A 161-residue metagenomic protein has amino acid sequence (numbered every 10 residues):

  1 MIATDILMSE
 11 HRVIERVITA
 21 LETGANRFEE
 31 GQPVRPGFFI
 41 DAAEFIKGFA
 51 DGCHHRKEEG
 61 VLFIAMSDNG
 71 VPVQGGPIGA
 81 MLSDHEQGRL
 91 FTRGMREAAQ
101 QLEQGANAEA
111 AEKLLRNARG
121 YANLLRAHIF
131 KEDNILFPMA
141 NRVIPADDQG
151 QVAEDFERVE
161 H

Functional and structural regions predicted by a protein language model:
M1-H161: Small-residue-biased structural context
